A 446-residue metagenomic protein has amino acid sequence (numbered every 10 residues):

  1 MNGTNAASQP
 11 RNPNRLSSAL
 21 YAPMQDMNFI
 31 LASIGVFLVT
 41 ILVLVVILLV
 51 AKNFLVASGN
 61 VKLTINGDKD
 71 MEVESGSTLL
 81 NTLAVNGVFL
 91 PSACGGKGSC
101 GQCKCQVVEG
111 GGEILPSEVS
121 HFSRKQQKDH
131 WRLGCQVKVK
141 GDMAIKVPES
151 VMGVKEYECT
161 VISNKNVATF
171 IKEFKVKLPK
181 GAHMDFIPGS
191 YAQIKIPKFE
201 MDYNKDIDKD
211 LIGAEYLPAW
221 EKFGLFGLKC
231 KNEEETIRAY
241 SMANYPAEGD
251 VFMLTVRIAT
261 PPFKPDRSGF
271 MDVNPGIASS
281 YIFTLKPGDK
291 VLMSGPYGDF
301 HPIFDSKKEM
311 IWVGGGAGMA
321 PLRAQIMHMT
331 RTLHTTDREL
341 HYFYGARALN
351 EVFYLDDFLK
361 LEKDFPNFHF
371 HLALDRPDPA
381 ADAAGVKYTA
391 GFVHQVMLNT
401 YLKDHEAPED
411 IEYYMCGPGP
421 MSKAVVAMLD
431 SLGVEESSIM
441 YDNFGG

Functional and structural regions predicted by a protein language model:
P10-G96, V107-K128, L292, R331 (+1 more regions): Reductase modules of NAD(P)H-dependent flavoproteins
V43-F54, S120-K177, A182, D202: Fe-S ferredoxin-like electron-transfer domains and their immediately adjacent linker/connector regions across
S92-G101, G134-K138: Cysteine-centered iron-sulfur cluster-binding motifs in ferredoxin-type domains/subunits of redox enzymes
S150-C159, K231-R238, V352: Short coil-to-beta-strand transition motifs
I162-P287, R347, A373-P377: Ferredoxin-reductase
Y281, S294-K308: A short, basic/flexible loop-to-alpha-helix module at the beginning of a structural domain
